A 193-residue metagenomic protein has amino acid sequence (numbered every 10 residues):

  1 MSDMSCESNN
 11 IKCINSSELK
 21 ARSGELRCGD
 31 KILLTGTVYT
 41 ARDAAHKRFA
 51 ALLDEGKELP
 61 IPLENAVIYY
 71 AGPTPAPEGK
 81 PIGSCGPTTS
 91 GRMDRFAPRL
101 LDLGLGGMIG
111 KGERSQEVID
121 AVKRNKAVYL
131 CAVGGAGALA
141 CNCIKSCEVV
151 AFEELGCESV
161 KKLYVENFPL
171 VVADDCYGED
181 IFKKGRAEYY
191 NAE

Functional and structural regions predicted by a protein language model:
N9-E18: Short, structured beta-strand/loop micro-motifs enriched in basic residues and often containing a Trp
T40-F168: Feature captures the catalytic cores and cofactor-binding loops of soluble hydro-lyases/lyases that act on carboxylate
A97, A173-E193: Active-site/ligand-binding-proximal alpha/beta "capping" segment
